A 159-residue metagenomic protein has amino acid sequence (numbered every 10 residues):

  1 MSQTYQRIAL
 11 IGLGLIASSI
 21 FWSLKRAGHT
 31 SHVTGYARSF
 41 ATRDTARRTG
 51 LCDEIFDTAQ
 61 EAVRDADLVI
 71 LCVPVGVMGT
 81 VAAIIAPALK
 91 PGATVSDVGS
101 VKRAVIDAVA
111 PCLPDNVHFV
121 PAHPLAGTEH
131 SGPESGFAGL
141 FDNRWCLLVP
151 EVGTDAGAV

Functional and structural regions predicted by a protein language model:
M1-D65: NAD(P)+-binding Rossmann beta1-loop-alpha1 motif at the extreme N-terminus of oxidoreductases
L15, F40-A41, G76-V77, A104 (+1 more regions): Short alpha-helical
T30, C52, G92, N116-H118 (+1 more regions): A generic structural signal for alpha->beta connector loops
Y36, D97-V98, A122, V149: Generic beta-sheet signal
F56-A59, I84, A126, G136: Catalytic cores of RNA-modifying enzymes
Q60-L71, V75-P114: Rossmann-fold NAD(P) dinucleotide-binding segment
V109-V159: Rossmann-fold dinucleotide-binding core
